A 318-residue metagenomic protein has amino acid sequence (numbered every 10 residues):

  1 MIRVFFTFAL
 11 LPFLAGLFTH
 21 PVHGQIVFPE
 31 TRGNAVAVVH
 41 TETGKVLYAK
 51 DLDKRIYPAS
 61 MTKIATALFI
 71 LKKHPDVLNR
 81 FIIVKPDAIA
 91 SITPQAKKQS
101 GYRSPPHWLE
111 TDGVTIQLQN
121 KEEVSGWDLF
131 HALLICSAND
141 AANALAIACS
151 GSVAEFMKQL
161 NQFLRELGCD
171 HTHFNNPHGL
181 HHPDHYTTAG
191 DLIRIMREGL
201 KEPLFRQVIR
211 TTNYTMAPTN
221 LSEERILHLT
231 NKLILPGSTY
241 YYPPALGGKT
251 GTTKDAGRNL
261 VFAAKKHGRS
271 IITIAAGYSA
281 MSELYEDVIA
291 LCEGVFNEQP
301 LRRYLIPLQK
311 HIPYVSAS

Functional and structural regions predicted by a protein language model:
M1-V4: Positively charged n-region of N-terminal signal peptides that target proteins for export
T7-G16: Bacterial N-terminal signal peptides
V22-G190, G199-L200: Active-site-adjacent loops and short helices of periplasmic peptidoglycan-processing enzymes
C169-D170, H181-Y186, G190-S318: Domain-terminus/edge residues, biased toward the C-terminal soluble/receptor-binding domains of extracytoplasmic
